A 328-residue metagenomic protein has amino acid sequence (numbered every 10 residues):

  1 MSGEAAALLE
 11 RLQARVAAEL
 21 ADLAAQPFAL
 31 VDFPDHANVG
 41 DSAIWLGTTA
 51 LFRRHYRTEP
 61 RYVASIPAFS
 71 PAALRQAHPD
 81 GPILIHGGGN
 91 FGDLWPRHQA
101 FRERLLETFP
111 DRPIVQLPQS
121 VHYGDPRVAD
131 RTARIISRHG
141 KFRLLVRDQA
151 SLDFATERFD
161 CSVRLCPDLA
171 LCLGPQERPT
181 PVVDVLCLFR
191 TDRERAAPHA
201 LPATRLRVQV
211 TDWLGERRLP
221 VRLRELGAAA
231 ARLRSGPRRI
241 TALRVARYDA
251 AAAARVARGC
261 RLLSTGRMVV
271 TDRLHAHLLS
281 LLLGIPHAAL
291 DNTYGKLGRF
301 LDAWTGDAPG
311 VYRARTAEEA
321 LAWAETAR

Functional and structural regions predicted by a protein language model:
M1-R328: Active-site anion-handling motifs in enzyme catalytic cores
